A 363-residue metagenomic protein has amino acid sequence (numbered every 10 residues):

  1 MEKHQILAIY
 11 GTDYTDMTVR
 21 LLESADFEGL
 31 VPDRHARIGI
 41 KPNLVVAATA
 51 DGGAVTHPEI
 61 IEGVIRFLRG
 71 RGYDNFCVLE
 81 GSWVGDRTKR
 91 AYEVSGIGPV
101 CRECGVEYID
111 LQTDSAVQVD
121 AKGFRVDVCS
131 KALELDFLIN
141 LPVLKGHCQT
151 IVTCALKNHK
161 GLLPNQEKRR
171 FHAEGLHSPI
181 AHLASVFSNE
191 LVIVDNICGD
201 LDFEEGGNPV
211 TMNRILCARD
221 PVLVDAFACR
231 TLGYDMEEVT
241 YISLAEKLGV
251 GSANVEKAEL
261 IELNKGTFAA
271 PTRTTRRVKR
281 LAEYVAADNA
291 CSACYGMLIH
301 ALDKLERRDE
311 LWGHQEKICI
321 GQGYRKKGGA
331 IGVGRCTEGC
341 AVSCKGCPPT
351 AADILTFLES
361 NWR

Functional and structural regions predicted by a protein language model:
M1-R363: N-terminal and secondary-structure boundary signal
